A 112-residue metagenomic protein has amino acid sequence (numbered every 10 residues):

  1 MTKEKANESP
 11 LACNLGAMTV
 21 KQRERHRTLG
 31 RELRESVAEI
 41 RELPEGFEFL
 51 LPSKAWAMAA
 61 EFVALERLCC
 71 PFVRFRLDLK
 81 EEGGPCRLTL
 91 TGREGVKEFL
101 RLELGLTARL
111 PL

Functional and structural regions predicted by a protein language model:
T2-E45, F72, E94-L112: Long, contiguous binding/interaction regions
E45-L51, L88-L90: Generic recognition of long tandem-repeat/solenoid scaffolds
L51, A60-V63, R67-L79: Amphipathic, hydrophobic secondary-structure cores in small proteins
L51-P52, W56, R109: Long, contiguous secondary-structure blocks with strong helical propensity
A55-E61, G95-L100: Short, conserved charged micro-motifs
R76, K80-L104: Short, compact, well-ordered microdomains
